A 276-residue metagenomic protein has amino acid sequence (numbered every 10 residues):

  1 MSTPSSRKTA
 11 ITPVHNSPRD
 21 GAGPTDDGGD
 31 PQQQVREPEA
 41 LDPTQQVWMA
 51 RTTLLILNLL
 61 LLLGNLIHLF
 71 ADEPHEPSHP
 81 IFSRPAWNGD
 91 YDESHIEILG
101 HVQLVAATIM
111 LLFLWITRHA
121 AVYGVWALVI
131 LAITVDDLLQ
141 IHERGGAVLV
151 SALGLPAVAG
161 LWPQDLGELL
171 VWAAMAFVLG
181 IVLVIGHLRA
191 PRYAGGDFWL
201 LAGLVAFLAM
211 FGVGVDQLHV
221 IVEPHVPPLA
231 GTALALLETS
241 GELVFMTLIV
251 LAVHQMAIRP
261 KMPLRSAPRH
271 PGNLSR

Functional and structural regions predicted by a protein language model:
L57, W126-I133, R192-V220: Alpha-helical transmembrane segments of multi-pass integral membrane proteins
L57-S78: Alpha-helical transmembrane segments of multi-pass membrane proteins
R84-L99, G154-L170, L229-L243: Short aromatic-rich membrane-water interface segments that cap or initiate transmembrane helices in multi-pass membrane
G100-L111, A173-V182, S240-A257: Hydrophobic cores of alpha-helical transmembrane segments in multi-pass inner/ER membrane proteins, independent
F113-Y123, H187-W199: Membrane-interface helix-boundary motifs at transmembrane edges
V135-V182: Membrane-proximal helix-loop-helix units in multi-pass membrane proteins
H142-A152, Q217-E238: Interfacial helix-loop-helix junctions of multi-pass membrane proteins
F211-I221, H225, L237-L274: C-terminal transmembrane-bundle signature of multipass membrane proteins, characterized by strong activation on
